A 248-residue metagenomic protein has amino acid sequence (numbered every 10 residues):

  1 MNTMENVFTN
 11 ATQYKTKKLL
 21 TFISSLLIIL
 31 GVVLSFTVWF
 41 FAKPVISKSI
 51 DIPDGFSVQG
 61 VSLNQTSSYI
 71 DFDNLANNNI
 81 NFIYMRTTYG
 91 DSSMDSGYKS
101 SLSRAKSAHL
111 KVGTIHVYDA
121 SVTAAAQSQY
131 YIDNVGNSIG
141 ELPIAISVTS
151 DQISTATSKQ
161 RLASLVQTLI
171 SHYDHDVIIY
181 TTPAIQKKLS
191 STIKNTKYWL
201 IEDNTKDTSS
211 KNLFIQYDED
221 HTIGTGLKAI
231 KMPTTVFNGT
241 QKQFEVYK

Functional and structural regions predicted by a protein language model:
M1-L19: N-terminal Lys/Arg-rich, disordered targeting/topogenic segments
N2, I50, G55-G60, S68 (+1 more regions): Functionally critical loop-and-helix segments that line ligand-binding/catalytic clefts of soluble enzyme domains
T21-K43: Hydrophobic membrane-insertion alpha-helices, especially the h-region of bacterial N-terminal signal peptides
I46-K48, P53-S68, T87-S164, S171-H172: Substrate-binding cleft of extracellular glycoside hydrolase catalytic domains
V58-G60, N81-F82, K111-G113, E141-A145 (+3 more regions): Structural preference for beta-strand elements that scaffold enzyme active sites
P143-S209: Catalytic domains of cell-wall/extracellular-matrix polysaccharide-remodeling enzymes, centered on de-N-acetylation
